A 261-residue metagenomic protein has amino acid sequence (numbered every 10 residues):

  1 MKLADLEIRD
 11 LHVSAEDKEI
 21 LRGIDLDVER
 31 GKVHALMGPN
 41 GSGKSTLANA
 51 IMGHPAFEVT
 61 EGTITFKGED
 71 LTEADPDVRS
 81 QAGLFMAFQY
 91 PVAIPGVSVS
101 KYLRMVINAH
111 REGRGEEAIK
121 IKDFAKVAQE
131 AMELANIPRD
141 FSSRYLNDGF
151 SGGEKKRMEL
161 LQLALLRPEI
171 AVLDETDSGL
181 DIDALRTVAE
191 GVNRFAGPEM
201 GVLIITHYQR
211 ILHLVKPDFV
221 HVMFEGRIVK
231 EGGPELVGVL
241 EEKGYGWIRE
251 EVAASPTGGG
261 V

Functional and structural regions predicted by a protein language model:
L6-I8, L21-G23: Conserved structural motif at the start of ABC-family nucleotide-binding domains
M37-P39: The feature captures the beta-strand-to-loop junction immediately N-terminal to the Walker
T63-R79, N147: ABC ATPase NBD Q-loop/coupling interface
M86, Y90, G96-E112, F124-V127: Q-loop/switch helix immediately C-terminal to the Walker
L163-A164: ABC ATPase C-loop
E175-T176, D183: Walker B catalytic motif
M223, R227-E250: Conserved beta-strand-loop-alpha-helix hinge in the C-terminal portion of ABC ATPase nucleotide-binding domains
